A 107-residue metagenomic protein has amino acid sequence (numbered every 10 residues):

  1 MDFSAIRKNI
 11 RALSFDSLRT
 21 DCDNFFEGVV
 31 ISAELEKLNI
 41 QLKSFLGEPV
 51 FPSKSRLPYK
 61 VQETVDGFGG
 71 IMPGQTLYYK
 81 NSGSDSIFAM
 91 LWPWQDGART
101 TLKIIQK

Functional and structural regions predicted by a protein language model:
M1-T100, I105-K107: A cross-family detector of function-defining hotspots
